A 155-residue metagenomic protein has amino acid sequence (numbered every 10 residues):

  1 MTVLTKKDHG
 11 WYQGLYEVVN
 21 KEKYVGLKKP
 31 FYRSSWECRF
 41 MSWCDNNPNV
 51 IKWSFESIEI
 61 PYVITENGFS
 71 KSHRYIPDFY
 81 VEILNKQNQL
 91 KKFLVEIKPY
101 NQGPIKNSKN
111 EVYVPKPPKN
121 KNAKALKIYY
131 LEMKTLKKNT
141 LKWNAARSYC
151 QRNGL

Functional and structural regions predicted by a protein language model:
M1-L155: Electrostatic, structured charged patches in enzyme active sites and in nucleic-acid/phosphate-binding
